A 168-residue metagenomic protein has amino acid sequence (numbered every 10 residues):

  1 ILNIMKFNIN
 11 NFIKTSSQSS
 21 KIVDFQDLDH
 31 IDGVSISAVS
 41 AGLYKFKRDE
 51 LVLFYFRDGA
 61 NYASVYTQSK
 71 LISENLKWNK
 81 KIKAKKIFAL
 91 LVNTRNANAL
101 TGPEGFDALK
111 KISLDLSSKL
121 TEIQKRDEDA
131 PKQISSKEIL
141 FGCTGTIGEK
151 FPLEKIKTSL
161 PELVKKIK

Functional and structural regions predicted by a protein language model:
I1-N3, E122-Q133: Intrinsic disorder/low-complexity segments
M5-Y66: N-terminal amphipathic/basic leader segments beginning at the initiator methionine
K45-D49, I82-A89: N-terminal glycine-rich anion-binding loops that anchor highly charged ligand groups
E50-L53, N75, F88-V92, K137-L140: Structural motif
N61-K83: Glycine-rich oxoanion-binding loops at beta->alpha junctions
A89-G102, L140-I147: Short glycine-rich or small-residue beta-strand-to-loop segments that form or flank ligand, phosphate, metal/Fe-S
T94-Q124: Alpha-helical support elements that line or immediately flank enzyme active sites and cofactor-binding pockets
K110, S118-E122, I134-K168: Glycine-rich, mobile lid/loop segments that gate access to catalytic sites or pores
